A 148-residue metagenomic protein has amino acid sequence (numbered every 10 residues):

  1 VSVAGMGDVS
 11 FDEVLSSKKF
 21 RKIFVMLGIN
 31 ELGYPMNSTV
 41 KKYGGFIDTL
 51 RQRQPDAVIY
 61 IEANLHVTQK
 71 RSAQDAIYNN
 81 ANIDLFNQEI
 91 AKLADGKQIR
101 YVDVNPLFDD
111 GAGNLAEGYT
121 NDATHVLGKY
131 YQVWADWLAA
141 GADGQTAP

Functional and structural regions predicted by a protein language model:
V1-G45: Conserved SGNH/GDSL esterase-like catalytic core that processes O-acyl groups on lipids and polysaccharides
G5-F11, A57-N64, D136-A142: Low-complexity, flexible helical/coil segments
E13-V14, G45-L50, W137, G141: A generic secondary-structure signal
L15, L50-Q52, A91-A94: N-terminal cationic-hydrophobic initiation segments that often serve targeting/anchoring roles
K18-I23, Q54-I59, G96-R100: Loop/turn elements at helix/coil->beta-strand transitions in domains of secreted/extracellular proteins
M26-N30, D48-D84: Active-site segments of SGNH/GDSL-like serine hydrolases that catalyze O-acetyl group transfer/hydrolysis on lipids
Y43-D48, N87, A91: Generic structural signal for well-ordered alpha-helices, preferentially at hydrophobic/aromatic core positions
H66-P148: Catalytic His-Asp segment of secreted/periplasmic serine-dependent ester chemistry enzymes
